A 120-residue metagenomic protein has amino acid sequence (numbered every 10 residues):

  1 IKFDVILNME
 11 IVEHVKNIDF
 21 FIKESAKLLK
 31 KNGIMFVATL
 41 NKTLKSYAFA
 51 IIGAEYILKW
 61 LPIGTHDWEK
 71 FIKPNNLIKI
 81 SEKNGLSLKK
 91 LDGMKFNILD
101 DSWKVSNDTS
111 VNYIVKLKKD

Functional and structural regions predicted by a protein language model:
I1-Y47, P74-L77, V115-K119: Conserved SAM-binding loop
T39, L58-N76: Acceptor-substrate binding/catalytic loop of class I
K42, F96-I98: Residue-level marker for beta-strand->alpha-helix junctions and adjacent short loops that shape enzyme
S46-Y56: Short, flexible, mixed-charge acidic loops at enzyme active sites
Y47-A48, L99-D101: Short Asp/Glu-rich motifs
W68-L91: Short alpha-helix
D101-D120: Core SAM-dependent methyltransferase catalytic element
